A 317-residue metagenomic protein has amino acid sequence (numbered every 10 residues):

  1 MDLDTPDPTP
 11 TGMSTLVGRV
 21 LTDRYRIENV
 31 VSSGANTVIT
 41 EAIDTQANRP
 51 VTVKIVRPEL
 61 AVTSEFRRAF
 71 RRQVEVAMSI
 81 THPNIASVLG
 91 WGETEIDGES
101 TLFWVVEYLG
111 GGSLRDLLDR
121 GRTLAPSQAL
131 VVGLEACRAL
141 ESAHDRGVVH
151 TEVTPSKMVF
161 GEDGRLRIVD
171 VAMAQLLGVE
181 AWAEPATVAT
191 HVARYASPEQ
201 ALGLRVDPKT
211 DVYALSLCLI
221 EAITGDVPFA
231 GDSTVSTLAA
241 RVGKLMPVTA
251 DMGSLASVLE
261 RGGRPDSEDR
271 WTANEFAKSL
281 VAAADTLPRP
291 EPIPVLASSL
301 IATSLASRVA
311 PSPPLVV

Functional and structural regions predicted by a protein language model:
E28-A35, I39: Protein kinase glycine-rich loop
R57-S79: AlphaC helix of the eukaryotic protein kinase fold
W91: Activation-segment/catalytic-loop signature of the eukaryotic protein kinase fold
D97-S113, L117: Conserved short submotifs of the Hanks-type protein kinase catalytic core that shape the nucleotide-binding pocket
V132-G133: Activation segment signature within eukaryotic-like protein kinase domains
A136-V148: Protein kinase catalytic-loop region centered on the HRD/HxD motif
D211: Conserved catalytic-loop aspartate of Hanks-type protein kinases
